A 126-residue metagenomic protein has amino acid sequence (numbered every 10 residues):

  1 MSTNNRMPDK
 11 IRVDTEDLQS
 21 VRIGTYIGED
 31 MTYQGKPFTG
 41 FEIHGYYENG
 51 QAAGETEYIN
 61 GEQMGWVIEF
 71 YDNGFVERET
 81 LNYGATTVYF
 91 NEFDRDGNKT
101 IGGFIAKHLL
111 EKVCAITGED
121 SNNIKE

Functional and structural regions predicted by a protein language model:
M1-E126: Glycine/tyrosine- and acidic-biased, solvent-exposed loop/turn segments at the edges of beta-strands
